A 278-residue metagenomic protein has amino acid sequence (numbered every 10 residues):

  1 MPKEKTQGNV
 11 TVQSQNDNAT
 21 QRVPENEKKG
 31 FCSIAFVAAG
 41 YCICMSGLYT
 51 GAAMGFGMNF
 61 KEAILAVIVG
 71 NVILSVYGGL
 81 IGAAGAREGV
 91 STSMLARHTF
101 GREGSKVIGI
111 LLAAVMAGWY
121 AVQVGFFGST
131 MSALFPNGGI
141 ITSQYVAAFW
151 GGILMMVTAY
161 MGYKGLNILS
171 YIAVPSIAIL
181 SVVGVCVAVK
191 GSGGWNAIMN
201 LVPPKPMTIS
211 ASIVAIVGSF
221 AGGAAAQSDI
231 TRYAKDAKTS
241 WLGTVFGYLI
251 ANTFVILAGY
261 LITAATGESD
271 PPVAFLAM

Functional and structural regions predicted by a protein language model:
M1-K61, M207-I213, R232-L242: Membrane-interface "cap" regions at the ends of multi-pass membrane proteins
R22, A53, L95-H98, M156 (+4 more regions): Helix-loop junctions at the membrane interface of multi-pass solute transporters
V23, E27-F31, M161-V174, M199 (+2 more regions): Hydrophobic, small-residue-rich membrane helices and short re-entrant helix-turn-helix hairpins that build
A38, G109-L111, P136-M161, P175-V185 (+2 more regions): Transmembrane alpha-helical segments of multi-pass small-molecule transport proteins
A52-A53, G57, G82-A83, V107 (+3 more regions): Membrane-water interface regions at transmembrane-helix termini and the short interhelical loops of multi-pass membrane
A53-G82, R97, G104-I108, Y248-L249: Extracellular loop-to-transmembrane helix junctions
S105-G139: Hydrophobic transmembrane alpha-helices that form the core helical bundles of multi-pass secondary transporters
P175-V202, S212, I216-F220, G259-T266: Hydrophobic alpha-helical segments and their helix-loop junctions in multi-pass secondary transporters
